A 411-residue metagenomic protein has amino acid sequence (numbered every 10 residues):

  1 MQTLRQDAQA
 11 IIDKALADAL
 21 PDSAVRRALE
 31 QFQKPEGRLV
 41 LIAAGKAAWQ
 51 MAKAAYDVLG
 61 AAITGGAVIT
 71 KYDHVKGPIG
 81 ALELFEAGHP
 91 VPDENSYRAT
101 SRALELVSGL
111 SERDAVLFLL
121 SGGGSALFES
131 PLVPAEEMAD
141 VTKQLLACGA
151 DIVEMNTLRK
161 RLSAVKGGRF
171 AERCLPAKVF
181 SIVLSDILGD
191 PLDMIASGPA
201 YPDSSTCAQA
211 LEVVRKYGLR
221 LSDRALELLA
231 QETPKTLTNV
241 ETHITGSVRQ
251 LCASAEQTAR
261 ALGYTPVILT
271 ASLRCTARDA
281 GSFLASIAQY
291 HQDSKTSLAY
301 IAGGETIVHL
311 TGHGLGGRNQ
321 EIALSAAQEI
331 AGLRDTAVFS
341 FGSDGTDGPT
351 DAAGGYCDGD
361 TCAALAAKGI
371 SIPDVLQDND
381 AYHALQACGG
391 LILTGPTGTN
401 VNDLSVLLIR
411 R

Functional and structural regions predicted by a protein language model:
M1-R38, I42-A43, Q50, M194 (+2 more regions): N-terminal amphipathic/basic leader segments beginning at the initiator methionine
A54-I63, A81-L84, L104-S108, P131-Q144 (+5 more regions): A glycine- and small-aliphatic-rich helix-loop capping segment at beta-alpha/alpha-beta transitions that lines
I69-R113, E154, L158-R159: Glycine-rich oxoanion-binding loops at beta->alpha junctions
E105-M194, A200-P202, P373, Q377-D380 (+2 more regions): Glycine-rich, mobile lid/loop segments that gate access to catalytic sites or pores
P134-I152, D203-L219, G312-V338: Gly/Ser/Thr-rich active-site loops/lids in small-molecule metabolic enzymes that frequently grip phosphoryl groups
R159, A177-F180, P202-F283, I287-Y290: Accessory alpha-helical/coil subdomains and C-terminal extensions that flank or cap enzyme catalytic cores
G263-S340, G348-P349: Active-site segments that bind and position negatively charged phosphate/pyrophosphate groups
L324-R411: Internal helix-turn-beta structural module
